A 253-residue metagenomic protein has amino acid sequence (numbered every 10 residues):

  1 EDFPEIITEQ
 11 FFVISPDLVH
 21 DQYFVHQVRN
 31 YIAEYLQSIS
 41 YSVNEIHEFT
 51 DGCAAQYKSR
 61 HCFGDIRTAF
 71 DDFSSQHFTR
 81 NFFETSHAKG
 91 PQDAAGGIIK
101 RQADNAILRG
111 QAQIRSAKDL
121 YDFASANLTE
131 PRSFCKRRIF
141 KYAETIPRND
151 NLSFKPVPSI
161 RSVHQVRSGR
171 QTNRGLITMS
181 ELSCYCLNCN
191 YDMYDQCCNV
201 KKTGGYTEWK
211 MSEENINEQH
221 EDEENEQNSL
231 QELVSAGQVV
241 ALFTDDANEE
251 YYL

Functional and structural regions predicted by a protein language model:
E1-L253: Extended mixed-charge, aromatic/glycine-enriched low-complexity segments
